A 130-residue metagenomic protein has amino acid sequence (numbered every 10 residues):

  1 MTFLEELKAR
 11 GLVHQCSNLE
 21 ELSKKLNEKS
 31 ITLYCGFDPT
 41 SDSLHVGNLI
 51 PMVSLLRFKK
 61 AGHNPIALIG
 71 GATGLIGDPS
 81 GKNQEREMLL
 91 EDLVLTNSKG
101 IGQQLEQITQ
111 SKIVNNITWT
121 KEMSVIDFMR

Functional and structural regions predicted by a protein language model:
M1-R130: NTP-dependent nucleotidyl-transfer catalytic core
